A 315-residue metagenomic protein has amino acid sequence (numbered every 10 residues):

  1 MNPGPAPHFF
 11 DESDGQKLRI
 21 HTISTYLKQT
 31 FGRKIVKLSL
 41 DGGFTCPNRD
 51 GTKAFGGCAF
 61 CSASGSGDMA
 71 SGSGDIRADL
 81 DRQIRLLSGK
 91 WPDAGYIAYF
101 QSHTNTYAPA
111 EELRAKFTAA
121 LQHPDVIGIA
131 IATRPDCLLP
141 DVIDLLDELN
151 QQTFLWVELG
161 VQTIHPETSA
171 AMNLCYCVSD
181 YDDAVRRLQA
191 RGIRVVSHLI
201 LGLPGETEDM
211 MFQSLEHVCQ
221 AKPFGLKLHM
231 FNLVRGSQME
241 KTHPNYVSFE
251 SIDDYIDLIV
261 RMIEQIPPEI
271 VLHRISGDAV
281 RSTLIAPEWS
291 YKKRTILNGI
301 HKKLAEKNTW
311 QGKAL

Functional and structural regions predicted by a protein language model:
M1-I97: N-terminal [4Fe-4S]-dependent radical SAM core
M1-T25, K34-V36, G225, L233-L315: Auxiliary Fe-S-binding modules of radical SAM enzymes
V36-L40, Y96-A98, I129-I131, L155-L159 (+3 more regions): Hydrophobic faces of well-ordered beta-strands that scaffold small-molecule active sites in alpha/beta enzyme cores
S64-Q83, L87-A110, D125-L138, F154-Y181 (+1 more regions): Core AdoMet radical
R77-I84, R114-T118, I143-D147, D182-V185 (+2 more regions): Generic structural signal for well-ordered alpha-helices, preferentially at hydrophobic/aromatic core positions
L87-W91, K116-P124, D144-F154, R186-A190: Acidic (Asp/Glu)-rich catalytic clusters
A110-T118, L139-N150, A171-M172, M211: Distinct, well-ordered alpha-helical segments
S179-Q238, D253-S276: Conserved C-terminal portion of the radical SAM core fold that forms the substrate/S-adenosylmethionine-binding
